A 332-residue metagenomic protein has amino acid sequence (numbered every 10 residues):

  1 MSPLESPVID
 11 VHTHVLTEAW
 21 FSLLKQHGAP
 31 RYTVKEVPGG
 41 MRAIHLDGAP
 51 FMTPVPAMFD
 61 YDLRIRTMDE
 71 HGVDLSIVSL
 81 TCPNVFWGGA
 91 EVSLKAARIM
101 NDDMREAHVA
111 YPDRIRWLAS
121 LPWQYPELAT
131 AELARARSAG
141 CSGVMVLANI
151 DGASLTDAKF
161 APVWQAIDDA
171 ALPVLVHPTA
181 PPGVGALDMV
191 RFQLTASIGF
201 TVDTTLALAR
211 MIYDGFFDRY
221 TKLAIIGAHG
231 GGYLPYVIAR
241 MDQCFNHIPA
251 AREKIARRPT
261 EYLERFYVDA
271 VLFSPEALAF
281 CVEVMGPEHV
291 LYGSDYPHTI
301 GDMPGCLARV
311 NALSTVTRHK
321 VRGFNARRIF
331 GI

Functional and structural regions predicted by a protein language model:
S2-P7, V11, E18-L75, D102-A110 (+7 more regions): Mid-to-C-terminal alpha-helical segments outside catalytic/metal-binding sites
I9-V11, S76-V78, R116-A119, V144-V146 (+4 more regions): Hydrophobic faces of well-ordered beta-strands that scaffold small-molecule active sites in alpha/beta enzyme cores
L16-E18, N84-F86, Q124-Y125, G152 (+4 more regions): Active-site environment of divalent metal-dependent phosphoester hydrolases
T17-P56, P182-T204, M241-L263: Active-site gating loops and adjacent loop-to-helix segments of metal-dependent hydrolytic enzymes
W20, G88-G89, V237-R240: A short acidic (Asp/Glu
D74-D214: Active-site gating/metal-coordination segments in enzymes
I212-E261: Aromatic-lined glycan-binding groove of carbohydrate-active enzymes
